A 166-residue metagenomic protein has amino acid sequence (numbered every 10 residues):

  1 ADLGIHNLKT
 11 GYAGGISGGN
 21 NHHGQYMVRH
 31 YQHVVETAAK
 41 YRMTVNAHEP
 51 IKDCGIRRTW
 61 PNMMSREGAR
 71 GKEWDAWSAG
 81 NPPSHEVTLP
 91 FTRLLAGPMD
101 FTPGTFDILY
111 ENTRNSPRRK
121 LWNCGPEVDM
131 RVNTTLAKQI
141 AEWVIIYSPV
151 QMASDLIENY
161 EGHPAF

Functional and structural regions predicted by a protein language model:
A1-P126: Aromatic- and carboxylate-enriched substrate-binding clefts and catalytic-loop regions of carbohydrate-active enzymes
P117-F166: Glycine-rich, aromatic-lined ligand/substrate-binding cores of catalytic and carbohydrate-binding domains
